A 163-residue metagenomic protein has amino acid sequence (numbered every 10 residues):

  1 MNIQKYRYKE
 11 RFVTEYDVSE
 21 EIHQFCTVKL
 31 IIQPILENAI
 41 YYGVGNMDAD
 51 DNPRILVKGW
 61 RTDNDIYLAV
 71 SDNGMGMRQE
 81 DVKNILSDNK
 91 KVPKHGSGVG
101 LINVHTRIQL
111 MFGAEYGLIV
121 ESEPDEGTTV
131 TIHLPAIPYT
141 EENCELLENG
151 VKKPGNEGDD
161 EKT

Functional and structural regions predicted by a protein language model:
M1-E121, G127-H133: Two-component histidine phosphotransfer core
L118-T163: C-terminal end segment of the histidine kinase catalytic
